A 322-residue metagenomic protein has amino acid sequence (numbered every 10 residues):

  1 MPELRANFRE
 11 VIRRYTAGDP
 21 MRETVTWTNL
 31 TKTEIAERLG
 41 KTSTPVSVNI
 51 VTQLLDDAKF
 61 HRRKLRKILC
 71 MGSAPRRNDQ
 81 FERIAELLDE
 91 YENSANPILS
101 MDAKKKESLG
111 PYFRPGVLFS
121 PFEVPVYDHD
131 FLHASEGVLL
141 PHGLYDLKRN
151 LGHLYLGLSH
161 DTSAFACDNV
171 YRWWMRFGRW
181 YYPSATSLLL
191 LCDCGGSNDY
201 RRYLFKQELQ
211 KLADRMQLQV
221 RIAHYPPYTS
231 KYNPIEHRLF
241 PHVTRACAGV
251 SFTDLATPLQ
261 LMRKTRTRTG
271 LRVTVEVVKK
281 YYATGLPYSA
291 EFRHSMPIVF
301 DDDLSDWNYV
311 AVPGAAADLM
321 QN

Functional and structural regions predicted by a protein language model:
M1-V46: A short, amphipathic alpha-helix used for macromolecular contacts
F8, I35, D102, N150 (+2 more regions): Short, conserved catalytic/metal-binding motifs centered on acidic residues
L30, S100, S187-C194, I222-P227 (+1 more regions): Extended hydrophobic secondary-structure segments that form protein cores and membrane-embedded regions
E34, P45, N49-P125: Charge-mixed, compositionally biased segments that are often intrinsically disordered regulatory tracts
P125-L191, G195-G196: Electropositive, glycine- and tryptophan-enriched low-complexity nucleic-acid-binding patches
C192-F205, P226-Y232: Acidic, metal-coordinating catalytic cores used for nucleic-acid/nucleotide bond scission and strand-transfer chemistry
I222-T244: RNase H-like two-metal-ion nuclease catalytic core shared by retroviral integrases and related mobile-element nucleases
G249-N322: C-terminal accessory extensions appended to soluble enzyme cores
